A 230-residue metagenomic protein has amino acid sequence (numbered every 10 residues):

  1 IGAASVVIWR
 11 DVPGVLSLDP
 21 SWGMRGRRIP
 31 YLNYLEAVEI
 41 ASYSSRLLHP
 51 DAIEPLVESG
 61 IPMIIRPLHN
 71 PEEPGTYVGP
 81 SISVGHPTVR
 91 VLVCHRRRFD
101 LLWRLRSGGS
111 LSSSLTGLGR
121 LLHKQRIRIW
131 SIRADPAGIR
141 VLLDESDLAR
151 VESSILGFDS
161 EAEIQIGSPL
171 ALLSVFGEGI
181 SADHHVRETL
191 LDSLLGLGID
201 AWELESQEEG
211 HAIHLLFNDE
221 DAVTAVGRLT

Functional and structural regions predicted by a protein language model:
I1-E208, A212-T230: C-terminal catalytic "cap/lid" subdomain
